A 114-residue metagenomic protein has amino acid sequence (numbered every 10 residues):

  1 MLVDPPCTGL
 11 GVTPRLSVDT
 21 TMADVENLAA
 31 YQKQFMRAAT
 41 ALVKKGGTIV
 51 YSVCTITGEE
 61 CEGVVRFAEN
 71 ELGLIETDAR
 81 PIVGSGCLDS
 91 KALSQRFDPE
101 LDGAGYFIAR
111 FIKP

Functional and structural regions predicted by a protein language model:
L2-P6, K45-P114: C-terminal catalytic and target-recognition region of SAM-dependent MTase-like enzymes, primarily methyltransferases
V3-A38, T55-C61, P81: Mobile active-site "lid"/loop adjacent to the S-adenosyl-L-methionine
L42: Conserved AdoMet/S-adenosylmethionine-binding subsite of the radical SAM
